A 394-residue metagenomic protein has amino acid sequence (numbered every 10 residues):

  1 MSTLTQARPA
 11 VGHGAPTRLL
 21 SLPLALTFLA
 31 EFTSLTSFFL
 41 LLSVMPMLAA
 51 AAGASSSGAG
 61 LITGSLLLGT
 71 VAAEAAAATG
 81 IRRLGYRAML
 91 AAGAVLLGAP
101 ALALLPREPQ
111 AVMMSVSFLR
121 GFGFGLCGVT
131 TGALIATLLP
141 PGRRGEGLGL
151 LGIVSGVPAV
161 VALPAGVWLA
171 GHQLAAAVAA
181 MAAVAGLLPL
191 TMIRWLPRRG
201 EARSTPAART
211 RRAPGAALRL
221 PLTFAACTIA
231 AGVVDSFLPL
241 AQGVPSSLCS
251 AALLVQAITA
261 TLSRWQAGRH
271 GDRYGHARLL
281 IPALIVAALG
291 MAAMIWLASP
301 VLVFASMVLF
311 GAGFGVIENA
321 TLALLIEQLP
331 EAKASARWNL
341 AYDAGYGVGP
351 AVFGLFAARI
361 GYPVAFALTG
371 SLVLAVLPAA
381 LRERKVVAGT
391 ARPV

Functional and structural regions predicted by a protein language model:
S21-G60, T228-A241, P245: Helix-loop boundary and gating motifs at the non-cytosolic
G64-A77, L254-W265: Central cavity-lining transmembrane alpha-helices of secondary-active solute carriers, predominantly the Major
A73-G85, S263-G275: Helix-to-loop junctions at the C-terminal end of transmembrane segments in multipass secondary transporters
G85, P106-A111, W296-A298: Helix-breaking motifs and short loop linkers at transmembrane-helix boundaries and internal kinks in secondary membrane
A88-L102, R278-A292: Structural signature of the two symmetry-related core transmembrane helices
A111-L119, V301-L309: Paired small-residue
F118-V154: Cytoplasmic helix-loop-helix junction between adjacent transmembrane helices in 12-TM secondary transporters
A183-A202, A379-E383: C-terminal membrane-cytosol helix-exit motif in multi-pass small-molecule transporters
